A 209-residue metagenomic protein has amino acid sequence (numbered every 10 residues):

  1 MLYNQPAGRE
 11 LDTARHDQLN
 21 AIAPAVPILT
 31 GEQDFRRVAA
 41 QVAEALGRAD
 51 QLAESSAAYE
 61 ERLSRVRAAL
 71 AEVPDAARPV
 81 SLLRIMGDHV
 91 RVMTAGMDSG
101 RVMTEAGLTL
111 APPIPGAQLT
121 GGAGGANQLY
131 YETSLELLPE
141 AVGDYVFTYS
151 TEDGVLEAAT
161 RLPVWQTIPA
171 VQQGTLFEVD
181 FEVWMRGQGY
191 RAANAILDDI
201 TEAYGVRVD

Functional and structural regions predicted by a protein language model:
M1-D12: Long, hydrophobic/aromatic-enriched structural stretches that serve as scaffold segments
M1-Y3, P24, G143-D144: Proline-aspartate-enriched helix->loop->beta-strand connector
Y3-N4, I28, T148: Short beta-strand and adjacent tight-turn residues that come in two discontinuous sequence segments and form the edges
H16-D88, G187-D209: Extracytoplasmic substrate-binding proteins
A21-A23, D98, A106, V171-Q172: Short, structured coil segments at secondary-structure junctions
P74-A76, I85, G122-D153: Ligand-binding pocket segment of bilobal, Venus flytrap-like solute-binding proteins
V92-Y130: Alpha-helical, coiled-coil/dimerization segments enriched in small aliphatic residues
L137-D209: Structured C-terminal subdomain patch of bacterial secreted/periplasmic proteins
